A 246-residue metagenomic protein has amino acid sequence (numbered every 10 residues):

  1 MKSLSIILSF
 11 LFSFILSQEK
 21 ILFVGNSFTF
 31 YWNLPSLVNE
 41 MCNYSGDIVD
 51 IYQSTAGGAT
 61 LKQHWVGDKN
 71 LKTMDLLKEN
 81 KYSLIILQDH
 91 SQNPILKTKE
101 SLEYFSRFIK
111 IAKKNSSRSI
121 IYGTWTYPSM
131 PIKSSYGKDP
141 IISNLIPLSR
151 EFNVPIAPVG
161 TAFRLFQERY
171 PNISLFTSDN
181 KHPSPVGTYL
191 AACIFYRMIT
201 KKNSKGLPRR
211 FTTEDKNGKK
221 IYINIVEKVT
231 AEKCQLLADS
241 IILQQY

Functional and structural regions predicted by a protein language model:
M1-S9: Sec-dependent signal peptide recognition, specifically the positively charged N-region followed immediately by
S9-S17: Hydrophobic h-region of N-terminal signal peptides that target proteins for export in Gram-negative bacteria
S13, P183-T188, T230, C234: Generic hydrophobic secondary-structure packing signal
K20-F23, F28-S106: Conserved SGNH/GDSL esterase-like catalytic core that processes O-acyl groups on lipids and polysaccharides
M74-T188, R197-I199, K205-G206: Alpha-helical cap/lid subdomain in secreted, periplasmic, or secretory-pathway luminal O-acyl-processing enzymes
A192-Y246: Conserved catalytic region of serine esterases and O-acyltransferases that act on ester linkages in lipids
